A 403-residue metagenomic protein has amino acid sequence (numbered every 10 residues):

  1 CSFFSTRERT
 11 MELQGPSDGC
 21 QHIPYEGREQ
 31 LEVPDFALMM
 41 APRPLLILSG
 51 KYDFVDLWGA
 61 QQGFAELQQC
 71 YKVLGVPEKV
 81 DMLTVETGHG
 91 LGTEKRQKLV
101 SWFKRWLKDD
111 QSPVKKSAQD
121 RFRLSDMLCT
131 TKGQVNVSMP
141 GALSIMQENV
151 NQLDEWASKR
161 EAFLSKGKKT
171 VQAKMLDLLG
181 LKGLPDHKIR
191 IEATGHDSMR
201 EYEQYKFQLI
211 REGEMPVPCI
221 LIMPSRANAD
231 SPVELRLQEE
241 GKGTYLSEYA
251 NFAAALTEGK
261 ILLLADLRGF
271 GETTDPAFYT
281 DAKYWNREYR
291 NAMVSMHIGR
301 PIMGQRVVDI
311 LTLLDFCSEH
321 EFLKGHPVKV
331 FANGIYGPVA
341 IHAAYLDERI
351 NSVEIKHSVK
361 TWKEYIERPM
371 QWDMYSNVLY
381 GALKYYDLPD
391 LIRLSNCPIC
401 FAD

Functional and structural regions predicted by a protein language model:
C1-T6, D347-T361: A conserved short beta-strand
S2-D18, L67: Beta-propeller blade termini and top-face loops
Y25-P34: Aromatic/His-enriched, Gly/Pro-containing loop or helix-boundary segments that lie immediately adjacent to catalytic
A41, L45-P218, I222-E234, E240-S247 (+4 more regions): Alpha/beta-hydrolase-fold serine-hydrolase catalytic core, especially in secreted/extracellular enzymes
A250-N251: Intrinsically disordered, low-complexity Ser/Thr-enriched
A255, A343-A344: Aromatic pocket-lining residues of Rossmann-like dinucleotide-binding sites
P327-F331, S352-E354: Residue in the alpha/beta-hydrolase core beta-strand immediately N-terminal to the catalytic nucleophile
K329-A340: Gly/Ala-rich beta-loop-alpha elbow adjacent to hydrolase catalytic centers
